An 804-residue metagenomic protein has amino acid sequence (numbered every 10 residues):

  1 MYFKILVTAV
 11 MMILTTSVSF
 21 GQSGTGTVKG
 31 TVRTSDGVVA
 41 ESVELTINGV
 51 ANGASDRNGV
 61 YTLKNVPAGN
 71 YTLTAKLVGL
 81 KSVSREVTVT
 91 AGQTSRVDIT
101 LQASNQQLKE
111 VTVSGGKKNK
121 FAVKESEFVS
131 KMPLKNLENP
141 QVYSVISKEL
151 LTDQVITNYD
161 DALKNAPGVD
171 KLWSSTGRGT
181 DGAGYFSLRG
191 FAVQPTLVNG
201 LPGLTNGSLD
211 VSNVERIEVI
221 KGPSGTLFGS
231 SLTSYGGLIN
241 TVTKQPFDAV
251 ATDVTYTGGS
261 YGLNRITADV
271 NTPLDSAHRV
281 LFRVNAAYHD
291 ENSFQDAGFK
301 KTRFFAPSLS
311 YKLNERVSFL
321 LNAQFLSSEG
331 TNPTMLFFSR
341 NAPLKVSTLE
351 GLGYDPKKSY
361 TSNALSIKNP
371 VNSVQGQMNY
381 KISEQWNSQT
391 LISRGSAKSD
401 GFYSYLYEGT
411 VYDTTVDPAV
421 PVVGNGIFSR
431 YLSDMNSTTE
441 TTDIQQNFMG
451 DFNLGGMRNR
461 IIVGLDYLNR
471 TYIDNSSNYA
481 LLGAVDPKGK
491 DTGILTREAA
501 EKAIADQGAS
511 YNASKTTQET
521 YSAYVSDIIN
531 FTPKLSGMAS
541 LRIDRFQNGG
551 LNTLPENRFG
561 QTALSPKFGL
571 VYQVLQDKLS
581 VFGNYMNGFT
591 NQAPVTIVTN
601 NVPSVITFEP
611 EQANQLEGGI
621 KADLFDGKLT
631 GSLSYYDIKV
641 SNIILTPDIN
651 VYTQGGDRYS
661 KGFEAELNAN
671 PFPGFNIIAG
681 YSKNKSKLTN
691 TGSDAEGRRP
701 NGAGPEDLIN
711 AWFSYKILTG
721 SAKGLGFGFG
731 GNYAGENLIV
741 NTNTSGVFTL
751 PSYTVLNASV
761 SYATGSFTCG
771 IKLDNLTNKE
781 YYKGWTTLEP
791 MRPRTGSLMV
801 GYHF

Functional and structural regions predicted by a protein language model:
L6-T8, S437, L616-E617, N701-F804: Conserved C-terminal beta-signal and adjacent last beta-strands/turns of outer-membrane beta-barrel proteins
R33-V38, V43-T46, K76-L80, T90 (+2 more regions): Short, acidic, small-residue-rich periplasmic hinge/interaction motif at the N-terminus of Gram-negative outer-membrane
A122, V145-K148, D160-A166, T176-S224: Periplasmic plug
N213-E215, S224-P307, L313-V317, L629: Outer-membrane beta-barrel translocator/receptor signature
H289, S293, S308-K312, R316-K381 (+4 more regions): Acidic/polar loop-and-plug regions of large Gram-negative outer-membrane beta-barrel proteins
N314, T439, R458-I462, D466-R470 (+2 more regions): Structural signature of Gram-negative outer-membrane beta-barrels, strongest in the C-terminal barrel of TonB-dependent
K381-S383, N387-S393, A397-Y403, E609-F663 (+4 more regions): Membrane-embedded beta-barrel scaffold of Gram-negative outer-membrane proteins
P533-K534, D637-K639, Q654-N741, T777 (+1 more regions): Gram-negative outer-membrane beta-barrel transporters
